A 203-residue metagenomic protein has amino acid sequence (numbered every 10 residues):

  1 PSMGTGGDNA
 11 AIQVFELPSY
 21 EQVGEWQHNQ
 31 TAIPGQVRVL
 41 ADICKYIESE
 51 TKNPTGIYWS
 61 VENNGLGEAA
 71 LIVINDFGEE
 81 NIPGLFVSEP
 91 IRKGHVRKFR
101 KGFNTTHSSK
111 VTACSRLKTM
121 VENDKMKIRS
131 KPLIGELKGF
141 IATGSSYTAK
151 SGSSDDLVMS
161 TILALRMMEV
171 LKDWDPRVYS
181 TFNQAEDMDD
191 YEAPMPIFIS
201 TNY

Functional and structural regions predicted by a protein language model:
P1, N63, D156-L157: Generic detector of well-ordered alpha-helical packing
P1-L17: Gly/Thr-rich phosphate-binding beta-strand-loop-beta motif of the actin/hexokinase/Hsp70
T5-D8, K52-P54, L171: A cross-taxa feature marking solvent-exposed loop/turn segments within ectodomains of secreted and single-pass membrane
G7-A10, G56, S154-S160: Active-site lining segments that contact anionic ligands and/or coordinate catalytic metals
E16-S146, M195-Y203: Mg2+-dependent endonuclease catalytic cores in nucleic-acid-processing enzymes, primarily RNase H-like
H107-S108, A149-D156: Structural motif
G144-Y147, L157-A164: Amphipathic alpha-helical interaction/assembly segments
L163-Y203: Acidic two-metal-ion nuclease catalytic site recognized across multiple nuclease folds, prominently DnaQ/RNase D-T
